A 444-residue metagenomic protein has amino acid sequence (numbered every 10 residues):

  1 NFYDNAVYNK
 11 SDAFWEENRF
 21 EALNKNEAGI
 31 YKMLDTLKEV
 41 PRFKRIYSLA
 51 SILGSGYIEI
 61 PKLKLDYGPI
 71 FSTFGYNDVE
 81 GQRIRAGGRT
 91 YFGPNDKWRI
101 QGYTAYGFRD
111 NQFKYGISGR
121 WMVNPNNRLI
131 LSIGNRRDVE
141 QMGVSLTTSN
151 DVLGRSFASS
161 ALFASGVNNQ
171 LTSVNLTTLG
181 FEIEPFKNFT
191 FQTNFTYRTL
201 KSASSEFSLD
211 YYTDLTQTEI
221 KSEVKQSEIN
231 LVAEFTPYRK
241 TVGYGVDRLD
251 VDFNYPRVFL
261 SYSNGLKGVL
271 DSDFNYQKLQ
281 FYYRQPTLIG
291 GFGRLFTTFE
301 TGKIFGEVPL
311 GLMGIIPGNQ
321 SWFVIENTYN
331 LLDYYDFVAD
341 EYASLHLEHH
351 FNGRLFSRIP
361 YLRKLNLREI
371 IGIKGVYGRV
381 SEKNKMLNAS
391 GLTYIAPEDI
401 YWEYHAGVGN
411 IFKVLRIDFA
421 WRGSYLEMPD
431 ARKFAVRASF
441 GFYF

Functional and structural regions predicted by a protein language model:
F2-F444: Exposed, low-structure sequence patches enriched in small/polar residues
